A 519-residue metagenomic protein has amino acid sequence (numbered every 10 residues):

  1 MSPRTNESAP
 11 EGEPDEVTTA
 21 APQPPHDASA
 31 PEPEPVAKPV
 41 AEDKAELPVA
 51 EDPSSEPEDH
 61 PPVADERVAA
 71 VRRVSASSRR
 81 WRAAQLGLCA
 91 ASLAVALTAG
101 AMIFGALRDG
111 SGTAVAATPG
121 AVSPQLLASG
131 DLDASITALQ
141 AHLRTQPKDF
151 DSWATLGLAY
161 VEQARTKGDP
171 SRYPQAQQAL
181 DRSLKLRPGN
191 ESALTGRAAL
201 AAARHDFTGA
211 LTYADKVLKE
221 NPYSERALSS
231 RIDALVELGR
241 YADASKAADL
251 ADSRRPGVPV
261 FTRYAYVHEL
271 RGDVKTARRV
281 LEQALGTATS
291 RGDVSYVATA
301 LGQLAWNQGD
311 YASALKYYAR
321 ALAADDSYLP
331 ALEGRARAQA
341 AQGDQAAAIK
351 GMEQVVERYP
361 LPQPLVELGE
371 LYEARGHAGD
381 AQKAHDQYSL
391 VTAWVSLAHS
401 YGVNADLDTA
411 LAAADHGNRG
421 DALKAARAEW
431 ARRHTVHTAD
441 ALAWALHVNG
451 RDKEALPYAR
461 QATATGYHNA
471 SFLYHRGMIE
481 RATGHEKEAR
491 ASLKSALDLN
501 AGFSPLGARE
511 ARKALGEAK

Functional and structural regions predicted by a protein language model:
S2-P25, S29-E34, P39-R187, E191-S192 (+2 more regions): N-terminal leader/linker segments that initiate helical-solenoid repeat arrays
P147, P188, P222, R255-P256 (+8 more regions): Short coil turns that delineate tetratricopeptide repeat
S152, A193, A227, V260-F261 (+6 more regions): TPR alpha-solenoid repeat register
T155, G196, S230, R263-Y264 (+7 more regions): Canonical tetratricopeptide repeat
L158, E162-R165, A199, D233 (+8 more regions): Residue-level recognition of tetratricopeptide repeat
A164, S171, H205, G239 (+7 more regions): Residue-level detector of the short coil/turn that links helix A to helix B within each tetratricopeptide repeat
